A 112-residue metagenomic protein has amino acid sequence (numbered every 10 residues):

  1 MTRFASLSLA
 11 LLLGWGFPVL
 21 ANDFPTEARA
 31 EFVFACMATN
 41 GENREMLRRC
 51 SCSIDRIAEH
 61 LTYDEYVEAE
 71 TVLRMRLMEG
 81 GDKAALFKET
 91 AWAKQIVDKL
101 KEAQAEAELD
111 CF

Functional and structural regions predicted by a protein language model:
M1-T2, L109: Mature, folded catalytic cores of secreted/periplasmic enzymes
T2-A10, G14: Sec-dependent signal peptide recognition, specifically the positively charged N-region followed immediately by
A10, F24-R29: Short, charged low-complexity linear segments at domain edges
W15-A21: Sec/Tat signal peptide C-region and signal peptidase I cleavage site
D23, R44, T90, K94: Charge-dense, low-complexity intrinsically disordered segments
E27-M78: Short N-proximal segments of mature Sec-exported proteins
I57-F112: Compact alpha-helical subdomains of small soluble proteins
